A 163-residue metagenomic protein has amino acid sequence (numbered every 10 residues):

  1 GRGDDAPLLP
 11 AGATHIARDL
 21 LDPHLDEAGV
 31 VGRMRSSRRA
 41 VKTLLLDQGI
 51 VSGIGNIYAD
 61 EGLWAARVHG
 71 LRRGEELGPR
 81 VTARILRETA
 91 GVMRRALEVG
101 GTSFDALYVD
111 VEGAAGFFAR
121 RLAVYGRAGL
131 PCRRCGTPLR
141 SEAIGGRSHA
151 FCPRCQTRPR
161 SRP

Functional and structural regions predicted by a protein language model:
G1-A65, R73-E76, I85: Phosphate/anion-contacting hairpin/loop surfaces
V81-L97: Basic, amphipathic alpha-helical segments enriched in Lys/Arg and hydrophobic/aromatic residues
V99-A106: Flexible, glycine/charged-enriched surface loops at secondary-structure junctions
V109-R120, R133-T137: Short Cys/His-rich Zn2+-coordinating modules
G129, H149: Residues immediately within or flanking Cys/His clusters that coordinate Zn2+ in small zinc-binding modules
C132-C135, C152-C155: Short cysteine-rich clusters marking metal-coordination/redox-active sites
R158-P163: Short metal-binding segments enriched for Cys and/or His
